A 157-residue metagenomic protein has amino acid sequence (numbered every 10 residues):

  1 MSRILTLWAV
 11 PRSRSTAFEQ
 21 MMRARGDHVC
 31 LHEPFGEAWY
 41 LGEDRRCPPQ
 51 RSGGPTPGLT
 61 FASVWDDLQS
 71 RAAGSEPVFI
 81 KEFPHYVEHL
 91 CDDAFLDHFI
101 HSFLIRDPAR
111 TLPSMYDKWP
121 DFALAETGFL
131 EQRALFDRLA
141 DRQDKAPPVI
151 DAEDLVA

Functional and structural regions predicted by a protein language model:
M1-A73: PAPS-dependent sulfotransferase catalytic core
I80-A157: PAPS-dependent sulfotransferase catalytic domain
